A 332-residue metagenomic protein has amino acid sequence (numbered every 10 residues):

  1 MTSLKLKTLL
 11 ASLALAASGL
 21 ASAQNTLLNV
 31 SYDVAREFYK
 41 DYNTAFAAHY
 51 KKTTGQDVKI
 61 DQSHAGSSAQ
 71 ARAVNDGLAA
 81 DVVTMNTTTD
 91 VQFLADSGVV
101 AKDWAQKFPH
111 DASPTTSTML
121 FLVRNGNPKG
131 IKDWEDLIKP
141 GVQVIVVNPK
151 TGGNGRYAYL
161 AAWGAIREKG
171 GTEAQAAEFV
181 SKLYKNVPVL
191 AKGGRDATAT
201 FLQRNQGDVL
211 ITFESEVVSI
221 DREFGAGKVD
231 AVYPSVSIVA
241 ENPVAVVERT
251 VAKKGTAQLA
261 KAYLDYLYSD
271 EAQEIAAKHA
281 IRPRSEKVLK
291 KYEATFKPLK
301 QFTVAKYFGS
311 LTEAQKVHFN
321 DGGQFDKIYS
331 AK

Functional and structural regions predicted by a protein language model:
M1-L10: Bacterial N-terminal signal peptides that target proteins for export
A16-S18: N-terminal signal peptide c-region/cleavage motif recognized by signal peptidases
A23-S97, K107-F108, F213: Early extracytoplasmic/lumenal segment of secretory-pathway proteins
L94-P109, S219-Y233: Ligand-binding "clamshell"
A95-E168: A conserved helix-loop-strand patch within extracytoplasmic ligand-binding domains of the periplasmic binding
T118-N127, E241-Q258, I275-H279: A bilobed periplasmic-binding-protein/Venus flytrap-type ligand-binding module shared by bacterial periplasmic
K169-S235: Ligand-binding pocket segment of bilobal, Venus flytrap-like solute-binding proteins
V251-K332: Extracellular/periplasmic juxtamembrane helices and adjacent flexible linkers that interface with membrane partners
